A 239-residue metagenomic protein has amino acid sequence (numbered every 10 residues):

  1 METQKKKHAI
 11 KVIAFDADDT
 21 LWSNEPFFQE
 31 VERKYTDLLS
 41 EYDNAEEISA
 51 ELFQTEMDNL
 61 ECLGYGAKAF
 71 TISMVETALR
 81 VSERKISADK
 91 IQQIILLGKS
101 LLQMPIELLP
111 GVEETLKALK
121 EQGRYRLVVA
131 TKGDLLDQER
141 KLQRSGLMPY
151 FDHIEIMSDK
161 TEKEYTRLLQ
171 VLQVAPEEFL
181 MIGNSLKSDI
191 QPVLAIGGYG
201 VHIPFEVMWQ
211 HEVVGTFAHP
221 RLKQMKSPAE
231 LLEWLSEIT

Functional and structural regions predicted by a protein language model:
M1-I10, D89, E113, K117 (+1 more regions): Asp-based, Mg2+/Mn2+-dependent phosphohydrolase catalytic module
E2-E51: Active-site neighborhood of HAD-like aspartate-dependent phosphohydrolases
F28-T36, T71, V75, L135: An amphipathic alpha-helix signature
V31-Y35, L52, E56, I94-K99 (+1 more regions): Hydrophobic alpha-helical core bundles mediating ligand binding, dimerization, or RNAP-core interactions
E41, T55-S100: A metal-dependent, Asp-based hydrolase signature
A67-K68, I72, A88-Q92, L96-V128 (+1 more regions): Short, acidic loop-to-helix structural element flanking the phosphoryl-transfer center in phosphate-processing enzymes
